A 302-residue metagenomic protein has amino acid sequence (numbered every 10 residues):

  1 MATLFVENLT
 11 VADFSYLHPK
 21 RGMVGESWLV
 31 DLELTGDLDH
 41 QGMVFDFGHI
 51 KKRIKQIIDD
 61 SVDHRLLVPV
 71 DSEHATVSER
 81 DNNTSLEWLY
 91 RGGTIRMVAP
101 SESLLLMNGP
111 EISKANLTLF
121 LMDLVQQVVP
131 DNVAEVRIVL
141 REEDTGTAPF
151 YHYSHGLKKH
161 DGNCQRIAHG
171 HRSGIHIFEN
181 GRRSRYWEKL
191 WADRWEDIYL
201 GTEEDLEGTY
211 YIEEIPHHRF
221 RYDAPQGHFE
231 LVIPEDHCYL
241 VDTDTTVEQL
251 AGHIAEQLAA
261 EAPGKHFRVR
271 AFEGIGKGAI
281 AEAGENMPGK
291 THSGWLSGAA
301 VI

Functional and structural regions predicted by a protein language model:
M1-I302: Charge-rich, low-complexity N-terminal segments
